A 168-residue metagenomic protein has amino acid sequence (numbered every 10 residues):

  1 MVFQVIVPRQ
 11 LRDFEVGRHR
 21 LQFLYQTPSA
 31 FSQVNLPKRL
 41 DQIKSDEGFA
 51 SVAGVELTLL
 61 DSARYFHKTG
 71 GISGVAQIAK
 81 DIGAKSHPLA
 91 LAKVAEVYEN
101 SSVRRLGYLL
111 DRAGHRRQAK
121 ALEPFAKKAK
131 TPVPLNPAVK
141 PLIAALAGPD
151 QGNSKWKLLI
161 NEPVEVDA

Functional and structural regions predicted by a protein language model:
M1-N35, K155-L158: Short gly/ser-rich loop at a beta-strand->alpha-helix junction or flexible surface loop bordering the NTP-binding
L36-A168: Hydrophobic alpha-helical interaction segments
